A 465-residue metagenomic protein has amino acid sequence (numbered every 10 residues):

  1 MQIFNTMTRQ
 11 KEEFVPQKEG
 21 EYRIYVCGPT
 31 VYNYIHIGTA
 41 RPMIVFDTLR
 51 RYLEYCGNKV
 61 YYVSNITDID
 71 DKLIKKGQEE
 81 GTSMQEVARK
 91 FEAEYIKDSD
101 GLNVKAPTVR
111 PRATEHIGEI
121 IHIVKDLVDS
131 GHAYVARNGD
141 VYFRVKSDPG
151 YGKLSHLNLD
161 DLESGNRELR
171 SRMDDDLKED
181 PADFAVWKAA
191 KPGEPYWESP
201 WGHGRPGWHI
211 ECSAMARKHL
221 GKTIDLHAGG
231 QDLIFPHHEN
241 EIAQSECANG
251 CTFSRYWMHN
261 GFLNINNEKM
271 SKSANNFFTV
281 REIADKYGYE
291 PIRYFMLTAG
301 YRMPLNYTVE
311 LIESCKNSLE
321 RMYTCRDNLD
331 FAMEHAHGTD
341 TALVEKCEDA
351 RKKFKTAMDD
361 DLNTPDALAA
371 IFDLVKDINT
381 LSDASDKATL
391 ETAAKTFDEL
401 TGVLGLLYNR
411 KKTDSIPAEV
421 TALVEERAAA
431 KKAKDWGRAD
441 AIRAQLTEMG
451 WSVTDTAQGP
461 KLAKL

Functional and structural regions predicted by a protein language model:
M1-Y32, D47, K97, G118-D330: Alpha-helical recognition segments enriched in aromatics with Gly/Pro capping that present substrate-recognition
T8-E13, Q17-K105, Q458-L462: N-terminal, positively charged nucleic-acid-binding surface of large information/translation enzymes
N58, H132, W451: Short phosphate-binding/catalytic loops that engage adenosine nucleotides
I66-D70, E92-Y95, K105-I120, N138-S147: Short, glycine/charge-rich beta-strand/loop segments that flank catalytic centers and engage negatively charged groups
Q78-M84, T108-T114, G230: The substrate-binding groove and active-site-proximal loops of carbohydrate-active enzymes, especially glycoside
K269, N275-L465: Structural preference for alpha-helix termini/caps and helix-kink/transition segments
